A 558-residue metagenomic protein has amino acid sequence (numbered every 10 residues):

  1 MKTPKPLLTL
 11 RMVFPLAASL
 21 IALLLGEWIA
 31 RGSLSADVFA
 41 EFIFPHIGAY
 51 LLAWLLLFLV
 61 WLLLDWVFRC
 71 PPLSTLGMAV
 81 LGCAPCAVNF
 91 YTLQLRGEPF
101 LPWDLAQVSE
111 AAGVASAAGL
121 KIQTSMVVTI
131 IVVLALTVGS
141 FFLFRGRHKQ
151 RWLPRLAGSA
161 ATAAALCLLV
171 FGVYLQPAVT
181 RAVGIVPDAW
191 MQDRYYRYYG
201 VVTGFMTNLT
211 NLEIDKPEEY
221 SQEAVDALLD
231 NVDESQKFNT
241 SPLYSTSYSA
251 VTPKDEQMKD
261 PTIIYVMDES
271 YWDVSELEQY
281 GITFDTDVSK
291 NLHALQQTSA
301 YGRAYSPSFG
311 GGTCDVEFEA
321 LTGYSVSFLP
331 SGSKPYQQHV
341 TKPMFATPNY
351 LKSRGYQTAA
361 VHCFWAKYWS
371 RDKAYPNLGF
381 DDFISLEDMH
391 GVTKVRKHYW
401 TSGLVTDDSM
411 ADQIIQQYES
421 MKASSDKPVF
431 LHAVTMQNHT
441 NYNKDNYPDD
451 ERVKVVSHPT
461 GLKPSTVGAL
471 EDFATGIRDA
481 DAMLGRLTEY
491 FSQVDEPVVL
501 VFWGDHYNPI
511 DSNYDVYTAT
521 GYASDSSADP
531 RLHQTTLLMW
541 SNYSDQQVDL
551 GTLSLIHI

Functional and structural regions predicted by a protein language model:
M1-Y196: Transmembrane and membrane-interface helices of multi-pass, inner-membrane envelope-modifying transferases
L25, A111, V202-F205, V225 (+2 more regions): Generic structural signal of hydrophobic/aromatic residues within well-ordered alpha-helices of folded domains
A87, V114, N208, N231 (+2 more regions): Residues that form generic nucleotide/phosphate-binding pockets
R96, L105-G113, S125-V128, G204-I214 (+3 more regions): Short alpha-helical interface patches
L101, Q123, S221, T460-K463: Ser/Thr-centered flexible coil motifs
L105-V108, Y198-V202, Q222, S289 (+2 more regions): Alpha-helix initiation and N-capping motif
G172-Y265: Membrane-interface segments at or immediately adjacent to transmembrane helices that form the boundary between
N239, L243-K259, Y265-D268, W272-I556: Solvent-exposed soluble domains appended to multi-pass membrane proteins
